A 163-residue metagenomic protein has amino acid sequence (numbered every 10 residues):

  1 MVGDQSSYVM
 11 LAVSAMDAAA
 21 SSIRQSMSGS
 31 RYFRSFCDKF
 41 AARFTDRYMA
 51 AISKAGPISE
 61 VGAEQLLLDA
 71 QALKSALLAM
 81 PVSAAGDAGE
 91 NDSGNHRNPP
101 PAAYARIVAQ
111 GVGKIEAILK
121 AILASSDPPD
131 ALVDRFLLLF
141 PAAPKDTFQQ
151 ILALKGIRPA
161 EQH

Functional and structural regions predicted by a protein language model:
M1-H163: Extended alpha-helical "rod" scaffolds
